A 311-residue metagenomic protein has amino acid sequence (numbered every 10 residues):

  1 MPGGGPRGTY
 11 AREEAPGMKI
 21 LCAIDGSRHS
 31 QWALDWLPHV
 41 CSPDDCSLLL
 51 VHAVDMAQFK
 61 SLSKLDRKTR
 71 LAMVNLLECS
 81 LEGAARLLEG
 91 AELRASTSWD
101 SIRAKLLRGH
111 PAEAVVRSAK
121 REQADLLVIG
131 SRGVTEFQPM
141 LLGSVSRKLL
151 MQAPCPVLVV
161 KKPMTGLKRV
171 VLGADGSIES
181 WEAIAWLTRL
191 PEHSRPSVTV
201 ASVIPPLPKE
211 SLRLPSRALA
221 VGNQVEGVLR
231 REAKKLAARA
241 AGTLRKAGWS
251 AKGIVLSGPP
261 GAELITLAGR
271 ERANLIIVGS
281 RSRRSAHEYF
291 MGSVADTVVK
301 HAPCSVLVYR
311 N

Functional and structural regions predicted by a protein language model:
P2-P16, H29, Q58, L71-E78 (+3 more regions): Structural beta-alpha unit
G8-L71, S96, D100-I102, R169-N223 (+1 more regions): Small/aliphatic-rich secondary-structure junction motif
R70-R86, A220-K235: A short acidic, glycine-rich active-site loop that binds or catalyzes chemistry on phosphate/adenosine moieties
L126-K148, L167, L275-H301, N311: Glycine-rich, Arg-bearing micro-motifs that act as flexible, cationic patches
G130-S131, P156-K162, V306-R310: Short beta-strand elements of ligand-binding domains
L142-P163: Short, structured interface segments
